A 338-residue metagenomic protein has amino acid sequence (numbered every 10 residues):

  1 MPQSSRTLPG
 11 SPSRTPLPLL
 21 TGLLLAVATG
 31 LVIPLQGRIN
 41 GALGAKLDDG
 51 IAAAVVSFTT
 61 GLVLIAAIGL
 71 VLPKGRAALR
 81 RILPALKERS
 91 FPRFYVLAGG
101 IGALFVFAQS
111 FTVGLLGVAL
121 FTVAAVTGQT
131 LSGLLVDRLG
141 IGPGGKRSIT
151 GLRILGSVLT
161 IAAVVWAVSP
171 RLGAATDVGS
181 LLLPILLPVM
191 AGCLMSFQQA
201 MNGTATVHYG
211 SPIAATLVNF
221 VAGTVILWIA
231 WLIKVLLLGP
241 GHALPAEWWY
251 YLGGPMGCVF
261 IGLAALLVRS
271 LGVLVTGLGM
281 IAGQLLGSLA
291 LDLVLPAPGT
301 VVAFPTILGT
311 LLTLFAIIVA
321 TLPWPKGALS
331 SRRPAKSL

Functional and structural regions predicted by a protein language model:
P2-V27, L134-C193, I307-L338: Juxtamembrane helix-loop boundary signature in multi-pass membrane transporters
T21-L25, G50-P73, G156-L159, L186-L187 (+2 more regions): Hydrophobic alpha-helical transmembrane segments of multi-pass integral membrane proteins, especially transporters
G22-A26, A78-L104, L183-V189, P240-C258: Loop-to-transmembrane-helix transition segments
I33-G37, G41-A52, A175-L232, S337-L338: Transmembrane alpha-helical segments that form core, pore/gating elements of small-molecule transporters/exporters
R38-D48, T112, V168-S180, K234-E247 (+1 more regions): Membrane-interface helix termini and inter-helical loops of multi-pass transporters
I39, I68-A85, S132-G145, F197-H208 (+2 more regions): C-terminal ends of transmembrane helices
P84-L120, W166, P255-L271: Specific transmembrane alpha-helical segments of multi-pass solute transporters/efflux pumps, especially DMT/EamA
A119-G128, P212-A222, V259-D292: Helix-helix packing/entry segments at the starts of transmembrane helices
